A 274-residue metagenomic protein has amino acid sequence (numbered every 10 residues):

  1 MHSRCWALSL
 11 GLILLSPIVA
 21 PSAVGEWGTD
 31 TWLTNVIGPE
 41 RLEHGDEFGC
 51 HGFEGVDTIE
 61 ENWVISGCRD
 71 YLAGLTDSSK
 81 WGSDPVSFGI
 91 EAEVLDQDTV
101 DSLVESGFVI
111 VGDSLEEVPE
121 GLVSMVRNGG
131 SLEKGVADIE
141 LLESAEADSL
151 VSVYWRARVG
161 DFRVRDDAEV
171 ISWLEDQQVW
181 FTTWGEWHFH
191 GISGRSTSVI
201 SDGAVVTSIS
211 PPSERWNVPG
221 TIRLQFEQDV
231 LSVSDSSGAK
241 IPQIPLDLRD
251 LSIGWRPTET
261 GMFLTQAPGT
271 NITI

Functional and structural regions predicted by a protein language model:
H2-W6, I18-F88, A92-M125, G129-L150 (+2 more regions): Catalytic alpha-helical scaffold of carbohydrate-active enzymes acting on polysaccharides/glycoconjugates
S9-P17: Bacterial N-terminal signal peptides
R156-D161: Active-site rim elements
